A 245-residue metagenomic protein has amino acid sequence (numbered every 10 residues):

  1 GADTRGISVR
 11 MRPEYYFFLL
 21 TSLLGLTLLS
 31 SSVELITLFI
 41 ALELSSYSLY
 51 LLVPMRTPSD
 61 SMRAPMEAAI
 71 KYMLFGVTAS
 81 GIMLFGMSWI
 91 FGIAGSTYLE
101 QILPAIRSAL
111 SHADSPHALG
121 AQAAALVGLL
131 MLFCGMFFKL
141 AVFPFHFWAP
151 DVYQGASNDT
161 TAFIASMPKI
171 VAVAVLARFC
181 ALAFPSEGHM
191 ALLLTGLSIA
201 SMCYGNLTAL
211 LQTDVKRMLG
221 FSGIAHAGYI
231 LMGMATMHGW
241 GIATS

Functional and structural regions predicted by a protein language model:
G1-S245: Alpha-helical transmembrane segments of multi-pass membrane proteins predominantly involved in bioenergetics
